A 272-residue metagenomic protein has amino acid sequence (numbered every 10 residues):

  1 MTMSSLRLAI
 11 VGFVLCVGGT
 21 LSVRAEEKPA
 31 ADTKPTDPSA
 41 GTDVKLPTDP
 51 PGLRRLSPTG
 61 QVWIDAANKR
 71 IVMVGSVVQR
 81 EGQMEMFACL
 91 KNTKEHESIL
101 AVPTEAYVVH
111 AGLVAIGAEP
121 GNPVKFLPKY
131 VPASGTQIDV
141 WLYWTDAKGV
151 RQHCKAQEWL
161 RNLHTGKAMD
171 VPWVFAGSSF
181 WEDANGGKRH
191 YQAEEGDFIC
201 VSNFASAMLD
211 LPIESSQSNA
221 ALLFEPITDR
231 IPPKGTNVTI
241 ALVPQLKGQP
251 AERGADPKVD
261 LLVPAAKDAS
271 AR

Functional and structural regions predicted by a protein language model:
M1-I10: Bacterial N-terminal signal peptides that target proteins for export
S4-S5, S22, S39: Serine residues within intrinsically disordered or low-complexity segments
A9-T20: Bacterial N-terminal signal peptides
T20-S22, A66: A generic alpha-helix preference that emphasizes hydrophobic side chains
V23-E27: Boundary at the C-terminal end of the N-terminal hydrophobic targeting segment
P29, T33-K34, S39, D268-S270: Intrinsically disordered, low-complexity serine/threonine-rich repeat tracts
G41-R272: Long, low-hydrophobicity ectodomains and other hydrophilic envelope-associated domains
